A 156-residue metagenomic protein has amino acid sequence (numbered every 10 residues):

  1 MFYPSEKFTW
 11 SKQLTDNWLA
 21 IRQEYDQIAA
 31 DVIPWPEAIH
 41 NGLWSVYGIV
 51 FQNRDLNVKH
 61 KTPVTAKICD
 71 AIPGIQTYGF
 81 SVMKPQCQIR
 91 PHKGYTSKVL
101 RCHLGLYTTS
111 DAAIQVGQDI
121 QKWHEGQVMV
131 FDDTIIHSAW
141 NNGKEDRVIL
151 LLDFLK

Functional and structural regions predicted by a protein language model:
M1-V99, Y107-A112, V116, D146-V148: Fe(II)/2-oxoglutarate oxygenase catalytic core
G79, H103, S138: Short, surface-exposed charged micro-motifs
P85, I135-I136, L155-K156: Short, solvent-exposed loop/turn segments at secondary-structure junctions
Q88, D111-A112, M129, T134-S138: Histidine-centered metal-chelating micro-motifs
R101-G105, V130, E145-K156: A short hydrophobic beta-strand segment most commonly corresponding to one strand of the jelly-roll/cupin
G117-V130: Short acidic-glycine-tyrosine-enriched beta hairpin
